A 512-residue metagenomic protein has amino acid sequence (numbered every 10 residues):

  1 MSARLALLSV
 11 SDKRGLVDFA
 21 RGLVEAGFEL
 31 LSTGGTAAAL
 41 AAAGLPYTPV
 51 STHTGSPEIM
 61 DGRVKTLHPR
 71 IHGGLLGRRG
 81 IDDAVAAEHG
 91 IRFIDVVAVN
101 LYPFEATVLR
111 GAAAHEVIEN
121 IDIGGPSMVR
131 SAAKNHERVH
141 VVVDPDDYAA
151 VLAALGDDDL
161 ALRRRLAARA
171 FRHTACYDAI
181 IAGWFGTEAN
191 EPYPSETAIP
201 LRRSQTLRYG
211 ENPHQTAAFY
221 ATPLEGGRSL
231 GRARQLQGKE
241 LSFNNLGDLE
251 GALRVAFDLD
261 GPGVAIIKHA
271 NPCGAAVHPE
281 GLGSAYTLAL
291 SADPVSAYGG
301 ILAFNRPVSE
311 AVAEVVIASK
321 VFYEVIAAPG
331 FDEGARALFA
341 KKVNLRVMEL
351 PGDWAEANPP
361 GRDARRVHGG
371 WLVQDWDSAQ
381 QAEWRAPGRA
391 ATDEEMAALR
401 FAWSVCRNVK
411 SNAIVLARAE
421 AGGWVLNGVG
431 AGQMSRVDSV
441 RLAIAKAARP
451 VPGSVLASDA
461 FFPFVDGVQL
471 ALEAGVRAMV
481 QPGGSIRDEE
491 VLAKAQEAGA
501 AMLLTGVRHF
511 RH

Functional and structural regions predicted by a protein language model:
M1-H53: N-terminal glycine-/serine-/threonine-rich phosphate-binding loop
S2-L8, G73, V99, Y177-H512: ATP-dependent carboxylate/acyl-activation modules
V24, A41, D122, A133 (+3 more regions): Anion (oxyanion) recognition and catalysis
L30, Y47, V139-V141, V347 (+2 more regions): Hydrophobic beta-strand scaffold residues
G35-F104: Glycine-rich nucleotide/cofactor/substrate-binding loop typically near the N-terminus or early in the first domain
G77-I123, V129-A133, W384-D393: Active-site/ligand-binding-proximal alpha/beta "capping" segment
N120-E137, D144-D147, K410: Short alpha-helices
D146, A150-T197: Non-catalytic interaction/clamp surfaces of large macromolecular machines
